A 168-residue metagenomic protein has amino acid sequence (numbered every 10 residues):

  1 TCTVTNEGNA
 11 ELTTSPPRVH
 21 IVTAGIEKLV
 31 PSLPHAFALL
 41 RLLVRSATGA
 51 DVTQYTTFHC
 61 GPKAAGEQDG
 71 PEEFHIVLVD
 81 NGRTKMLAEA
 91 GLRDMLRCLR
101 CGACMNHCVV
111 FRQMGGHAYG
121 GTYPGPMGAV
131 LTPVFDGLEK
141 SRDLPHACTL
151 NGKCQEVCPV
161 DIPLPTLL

Functional and structural regions predicted by a protein language model:
T1-A90: The feature marks the mature, well-folded catalytic cores of soluble enzymes
G66-M95, N106, V110-L168: Ferredoxin-type iron-sulfur electron-transfer modules in oxidoreductases and energy-metabolism complexes
C98, G102: Phosphate-binding glycine-rich loops and their immediate beta-loop-alpha structural context
